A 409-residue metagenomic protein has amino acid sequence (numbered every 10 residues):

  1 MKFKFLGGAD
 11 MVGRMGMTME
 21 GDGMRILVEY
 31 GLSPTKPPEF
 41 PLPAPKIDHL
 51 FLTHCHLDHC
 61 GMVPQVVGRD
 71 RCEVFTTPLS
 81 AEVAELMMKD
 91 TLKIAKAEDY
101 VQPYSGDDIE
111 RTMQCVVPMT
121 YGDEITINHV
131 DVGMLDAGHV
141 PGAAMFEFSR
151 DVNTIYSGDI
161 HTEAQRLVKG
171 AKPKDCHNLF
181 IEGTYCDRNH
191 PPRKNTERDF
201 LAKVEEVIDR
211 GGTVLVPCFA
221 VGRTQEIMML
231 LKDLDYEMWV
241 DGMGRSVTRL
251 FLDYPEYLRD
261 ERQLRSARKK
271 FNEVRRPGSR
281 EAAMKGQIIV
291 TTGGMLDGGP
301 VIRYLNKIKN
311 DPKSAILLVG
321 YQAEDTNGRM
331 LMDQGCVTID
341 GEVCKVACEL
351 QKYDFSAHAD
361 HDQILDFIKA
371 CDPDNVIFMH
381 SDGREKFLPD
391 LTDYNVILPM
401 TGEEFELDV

Functional and structural regions predicted by a protein language model:
M1-P45, P118-K169, E281, I288 (+4 more regions): Core dinuclear metal-dependent hydrolase active-site scaffold
A9-R14, T18-C72, T76-C115, T162-K169 (+2 more regions): Pre-active-site segment of Zn-dependent metallo-hydrolases
V28-Y30, I47-D58, M62-V63, V74-P78 (+10 more regions): Active-site neighborhood of phospho(di)ester-bond hydrolases with catalytic His/Asp-centered motifs
M88-V140, E256-K285: Metallo-beta-lactamase
K96, Y100, R249-K269, D325-C348: Acidic, Ser/Thr-rich peripheral helices and adjacent loops at domain boundaries
G138-A143, D151-H177, E182-T184, N189-P191 (+2 more regions): Active-site-proximal loop/helix segments of hydrolase catalytic cores
E163-D241, A315, T338-I397: Cap/insert and terminal regions of metallo-dependent hydrolase folds
L201-V319, E324, M379: Hard-cation-handling environments
